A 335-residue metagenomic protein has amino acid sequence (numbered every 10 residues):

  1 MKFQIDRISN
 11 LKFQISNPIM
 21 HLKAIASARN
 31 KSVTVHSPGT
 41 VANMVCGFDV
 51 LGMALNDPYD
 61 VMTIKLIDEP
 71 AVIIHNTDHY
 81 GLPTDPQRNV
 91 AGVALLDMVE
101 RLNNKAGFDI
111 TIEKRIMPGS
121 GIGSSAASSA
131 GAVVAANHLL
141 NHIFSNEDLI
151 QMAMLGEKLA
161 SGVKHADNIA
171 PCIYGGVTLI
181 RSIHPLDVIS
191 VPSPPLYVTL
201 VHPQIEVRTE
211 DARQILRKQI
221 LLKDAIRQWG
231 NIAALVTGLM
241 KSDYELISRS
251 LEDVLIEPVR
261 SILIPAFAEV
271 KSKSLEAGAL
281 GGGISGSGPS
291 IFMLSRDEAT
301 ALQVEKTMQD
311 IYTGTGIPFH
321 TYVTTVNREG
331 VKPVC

Functional and structural regions predicted by a protein language model:
M1-I19: Short, basic, low-complexity termini and linkers enriched in Ser/Thr/Gly/Pro that act as targeting/leader peptides
M20-S120, V134, H138-F144, G175 (+2 more regions): ATP-binding N-lobe of GHMP and related small-molecule kinases
L66, P203, M293-D297: Short beta-strand-to-loop capping motifs
A126-L140, S285-L294: Short, small-residue alpha-helix embedded
S145-K158, E245-E252, E305: Short, well-structured alpha-helical segments that form the helix of a local strand-helix-strand
E147-S193: Alpha/beta catalytic cores of group-transfer enzymes, especially the acyltransferase/condensing modules of polyketide
P195-S272, E276: Acyltransferase
L239-C335: Glycine-rich, charge-dense phosphate/pyrophosphate-binding loop(s) and the adjacent flexible "lid"/catalytic subdomain
